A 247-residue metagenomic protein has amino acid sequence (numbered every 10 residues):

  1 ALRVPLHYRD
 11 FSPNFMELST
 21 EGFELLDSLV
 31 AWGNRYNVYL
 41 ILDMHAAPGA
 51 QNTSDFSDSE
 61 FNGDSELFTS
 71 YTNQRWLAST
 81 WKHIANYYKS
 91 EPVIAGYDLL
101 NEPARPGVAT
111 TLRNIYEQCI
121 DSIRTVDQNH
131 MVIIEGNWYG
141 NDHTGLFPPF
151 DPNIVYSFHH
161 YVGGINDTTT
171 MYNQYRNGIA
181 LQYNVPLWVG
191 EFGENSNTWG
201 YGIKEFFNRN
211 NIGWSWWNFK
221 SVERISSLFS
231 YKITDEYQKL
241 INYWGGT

Functional and structural regions predicted by a protein language model:
A1-L2, S12-G96, I115-R124: An active-site-proximal structural segment forming one wall of the substrate-binding cleft that immediately precedes
P5-Y8, M44-N52, G136-W138, N218-E223: Short, solvent-exposed turn/loop segments enriched in Gly/Ser/Thr/Pro and often Arg
Y8-S12, E102-R105: A short, flexible beta-alpha/helix-coil linker loop
T72-V222, S226-Y243: Extracellular glycoside hydrolase catalytic/binding regions
G245-T247: Intrinsic low-complexity, glycine/proline- and repeat-rich, mixed-charge intrinsically disordered regions appended
